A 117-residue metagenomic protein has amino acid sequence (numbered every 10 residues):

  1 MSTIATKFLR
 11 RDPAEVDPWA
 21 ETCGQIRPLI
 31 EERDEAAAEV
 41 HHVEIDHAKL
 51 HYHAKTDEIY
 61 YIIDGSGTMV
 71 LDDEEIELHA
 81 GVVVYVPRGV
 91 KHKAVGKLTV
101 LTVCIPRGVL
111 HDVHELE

Functional and structural regions predicted by a protein language model:
S2-A20: Extreme N-terminal tail/first-helix region
A14-L50, V103, V113-L116: A short glycine-rich, His/Asp/Glu-containing loop-to-beta-strand
V43-D46, A54-V70: Short, conserved beta-strand element in jelly-roll/cupin
H53-K55, G96-K97: Short glycine/proline-enriched turns and hinge-like loops at secondary-structure junctions
I59, S66-T68, E75, K91 (+1 more regions): Structural motif
I63-D64, H79-A80, G96: A cytosolic small-molecule/anion-sensing beta-strand core signal
D73-G89: Short acidic-glycine-tyrosine-enriched beta hairpin
R88-V113: Ligand-binding loop in jelly-roll beta-barrel domains
